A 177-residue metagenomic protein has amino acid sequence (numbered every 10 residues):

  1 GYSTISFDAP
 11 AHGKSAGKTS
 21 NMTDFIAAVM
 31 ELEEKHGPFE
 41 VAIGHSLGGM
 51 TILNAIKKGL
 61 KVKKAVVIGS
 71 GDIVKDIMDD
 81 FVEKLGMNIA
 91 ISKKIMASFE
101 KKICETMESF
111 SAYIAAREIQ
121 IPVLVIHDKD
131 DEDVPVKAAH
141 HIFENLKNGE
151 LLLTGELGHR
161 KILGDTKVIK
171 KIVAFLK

Functional and structural regions predicted by a protein language model:
G1-A16: Conserved alpha/beta-hydrolase
K18-E40: Alpha/beta-hydrolase active-site loop
A42-G44, I68, I126: Short beta-strand immediately N-terminal to the catalytic nucleophile in serine-hydrolase-like folds
I43-I52: Gly/Ala-rich beta-loop-alpha elbow adjacent to hydrolase catalytic centers
K57-E105: Hydrolase active-site cap/lid region
A112, I121, P135-I142: Short alpha-helix in the alpha/beta-hydrolase fold that links the catalytic acid
E118-Q120, V125-H127, D131: Short beta-strand/loop motif that positions the catalytic acidic residue of the alpha/beta-hydrolase fold
L157-K167: Catalytic histidine-centered segment of alpha/beta-hydrolase-like enzymes
